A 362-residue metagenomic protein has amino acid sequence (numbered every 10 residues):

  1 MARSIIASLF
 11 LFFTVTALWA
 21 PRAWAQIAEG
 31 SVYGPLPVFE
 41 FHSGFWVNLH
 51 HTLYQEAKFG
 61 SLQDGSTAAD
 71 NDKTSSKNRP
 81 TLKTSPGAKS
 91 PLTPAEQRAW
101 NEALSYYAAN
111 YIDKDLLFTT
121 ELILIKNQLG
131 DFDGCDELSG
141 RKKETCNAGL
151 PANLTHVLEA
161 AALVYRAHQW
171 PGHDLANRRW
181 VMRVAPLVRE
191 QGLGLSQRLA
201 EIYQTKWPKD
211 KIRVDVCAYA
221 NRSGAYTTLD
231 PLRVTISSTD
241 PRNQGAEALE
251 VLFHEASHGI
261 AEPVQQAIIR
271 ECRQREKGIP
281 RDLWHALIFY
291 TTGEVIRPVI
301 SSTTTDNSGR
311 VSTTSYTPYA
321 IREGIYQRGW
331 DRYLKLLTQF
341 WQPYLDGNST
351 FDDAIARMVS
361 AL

Functional and structural regions predicted by a protein language model:
S8-A17: Bacterial N-terminal signal peptides
A28-E121, V264-Q265, E271-R332: Post-HExxH zinc-binding segment in Zn-dependent metallohydrolases
G87-R183, L195-S196: Long, mid-chain structured domain cores
Q169-L229: Auxiliary, metal-adjacent structural segments of Zn-dependent hydrolase domains
I236-L252: Short pre-active-site segment immediately N-terminal to the catalytic Zn-binding motif
E247-Q266: Active-site recognition of the HExxH zinc-binding catalytic motif
S308-L362: Pan-zinc metallopeptidase signature
